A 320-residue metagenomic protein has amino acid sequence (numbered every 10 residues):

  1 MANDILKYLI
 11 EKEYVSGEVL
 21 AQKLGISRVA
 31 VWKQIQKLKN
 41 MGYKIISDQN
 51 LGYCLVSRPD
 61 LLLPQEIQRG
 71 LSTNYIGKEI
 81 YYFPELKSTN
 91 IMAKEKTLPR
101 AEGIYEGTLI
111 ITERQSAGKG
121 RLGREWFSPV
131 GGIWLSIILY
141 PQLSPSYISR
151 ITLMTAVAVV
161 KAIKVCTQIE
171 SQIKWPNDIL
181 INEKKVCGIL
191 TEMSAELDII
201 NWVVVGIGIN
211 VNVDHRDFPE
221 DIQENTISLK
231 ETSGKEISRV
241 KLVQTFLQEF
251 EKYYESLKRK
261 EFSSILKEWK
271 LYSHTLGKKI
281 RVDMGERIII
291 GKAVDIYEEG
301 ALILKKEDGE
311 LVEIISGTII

Functional and structural regions predicted by a protein language model:
M1-S27, Q36, N40-M41, Y147 (+2 more regions): Long, positively charged amphipathic alpha-helical accessory segments at protein N-termini or as interdomain linkers
A2-K164, S194, I237: N-terminal lobe of the biotin/lipoate ligase/transferase fold
I76, I104-E106, W175, K184 (+1 more regions): Short, basic and Ser/Thr-rich N-terminal targeting/leader segments
E79-I80, E106-L109, I133, S171-Q172 (+2 more regions): Structural motif
P84, I173-W175: Short loop/edge segments at beta-strand edges and connector loops that shape dinucleotide/nucleotide cofactor-binding
D178: Conserved active-site carboxylates
